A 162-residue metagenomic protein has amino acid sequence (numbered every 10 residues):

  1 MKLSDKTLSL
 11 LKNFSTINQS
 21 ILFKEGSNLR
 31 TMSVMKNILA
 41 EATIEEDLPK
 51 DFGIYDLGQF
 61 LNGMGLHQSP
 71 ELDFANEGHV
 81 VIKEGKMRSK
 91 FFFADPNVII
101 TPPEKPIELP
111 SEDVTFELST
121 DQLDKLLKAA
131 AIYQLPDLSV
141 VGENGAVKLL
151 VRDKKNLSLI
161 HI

Functional and structural regions predicted by a protein language model:
M1-F93, L109-L159: DNA polymerase processivity clamps
V98-D113: Long, charge-dense
